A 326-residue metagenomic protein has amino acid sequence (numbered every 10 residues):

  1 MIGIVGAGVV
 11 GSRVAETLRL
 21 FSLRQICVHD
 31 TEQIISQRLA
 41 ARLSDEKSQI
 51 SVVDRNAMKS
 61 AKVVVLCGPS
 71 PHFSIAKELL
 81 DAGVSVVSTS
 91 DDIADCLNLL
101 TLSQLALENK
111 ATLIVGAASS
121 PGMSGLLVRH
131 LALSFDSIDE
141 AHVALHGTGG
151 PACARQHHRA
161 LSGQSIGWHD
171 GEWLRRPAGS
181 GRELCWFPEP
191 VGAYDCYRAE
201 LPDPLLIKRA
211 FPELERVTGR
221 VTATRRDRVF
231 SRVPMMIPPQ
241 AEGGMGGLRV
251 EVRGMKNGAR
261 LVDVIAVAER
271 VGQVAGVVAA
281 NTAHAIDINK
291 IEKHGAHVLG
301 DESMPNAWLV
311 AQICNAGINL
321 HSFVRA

Functional and structural regions predicted by a protein language model:
V10-G11: Hydrophobic/small residue at the entry helix of a nucleotide-binding pocket
L23-R42: NAD(P)-binding Rossmann-fold cofactor-contacting core
R38-K47, L102: Short, conserved SAM-binding/catalytic segment of Class I S-adenosyl-L-methionine-dependent methyltransferases
Q49-S60: Short acidic low-complexity segments
V63-L79, I93-C96: Beta-loop-alpha module in the N-terminal Rossmann-like domain of NAD(P)-dependent dehydrogenases, especially those
D91-L113: Rossmann-fold NAD(P)-binding glycine/threonine-rich loop
L133-L261: Active-site-lining helix/loop region of Rossmann-like oxidoreductase modules
R225-A326: C-terminal active-site/capping subdomain that shapes the small-molecule cofactor and substrate pocket of enzyme
